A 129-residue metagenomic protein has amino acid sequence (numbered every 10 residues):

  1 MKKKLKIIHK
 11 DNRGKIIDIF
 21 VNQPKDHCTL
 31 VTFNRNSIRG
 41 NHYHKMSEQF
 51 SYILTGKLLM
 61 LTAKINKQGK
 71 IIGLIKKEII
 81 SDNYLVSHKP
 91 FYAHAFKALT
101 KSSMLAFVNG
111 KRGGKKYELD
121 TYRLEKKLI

Functional and structural regions predicted by a protein language model:
M1-D26, I75-E78: A short, N-terminal "cap"/entry segment at the start of jelly-roll beta-barrel domains of the cupin/DSBH fold
I7-I8, R13, D18, K70-I72 (+1 more regions): Double-stranded beta-helix
D18-F20, G40-K45, Y52, F96-A98: Short histidine-centered beta-strand/loop micro-motifs that create catalytic or ligand/metal-coordination sites
T29-S47: Conserved short histidine dyad/triad with adjacent acidic residue
N41, M60-L61, V86-H88, A93-L99 (+1 more regions): Short beta-strand His + acidic residue motifs that chelate non-heme Fe in jelly-roll/DSBH and cupin folds
M46, I53, S81, K89-F91 (+1 more regions): A short, compositionally biased micro-patch
M46-Q68: Glycine- and acidic-residue-biased ligand/ion/polar-headgroup-sensing regions
I65-F91: Short acidic-glycine-tyrosine-enriched beta hairpin
